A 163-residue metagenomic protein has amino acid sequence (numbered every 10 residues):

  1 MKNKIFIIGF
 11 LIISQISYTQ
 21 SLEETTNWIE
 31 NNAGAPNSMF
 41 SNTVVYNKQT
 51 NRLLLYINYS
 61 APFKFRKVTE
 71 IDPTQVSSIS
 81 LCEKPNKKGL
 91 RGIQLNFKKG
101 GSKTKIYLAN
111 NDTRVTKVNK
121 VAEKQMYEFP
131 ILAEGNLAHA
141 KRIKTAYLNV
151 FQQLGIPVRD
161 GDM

Functional and structural regions predicted by a protein language model:
M1-T25: Bacterial Sec-dependent N-terminal signal peptides
G9-L11, I29-P36, Y147-G155: Hydrophobic, Leu/Ile/Phe/Ala-enriched alpha-helical segments that form helix-helix packing faces
T19-S60, M126: Anionic N-terminal interaction surfaces
S21-E23, K87-N119: Short, surface-exposed polybasic-and-hydrophobic patches located at secondary-structure transitions
K64-V68: Function-determining sites in protein domains
T69-T74, Y127-I131: Generic detection of short hydrophobic beta-strand segments and adjacent strand-loop junctions
E70-P85: Phosphoinositide-dependent membrane-docking surfaces
V121-M163: C-terminal partner/receptor-binding element of secreted or periplasmic proteins
